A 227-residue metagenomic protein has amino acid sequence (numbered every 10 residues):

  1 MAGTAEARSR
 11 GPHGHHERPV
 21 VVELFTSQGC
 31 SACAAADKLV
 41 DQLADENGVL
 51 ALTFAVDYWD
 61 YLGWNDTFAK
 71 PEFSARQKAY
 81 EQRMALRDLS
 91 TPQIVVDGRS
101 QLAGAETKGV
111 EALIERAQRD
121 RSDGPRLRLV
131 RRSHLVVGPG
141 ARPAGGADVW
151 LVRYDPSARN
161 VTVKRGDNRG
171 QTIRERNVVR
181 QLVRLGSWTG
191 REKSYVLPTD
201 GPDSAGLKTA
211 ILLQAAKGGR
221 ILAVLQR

Functional and structural regions predicted by a protein language model:
A2-S9: Boundary at the C-terminal end of the N-terminal hydrophobic targeting segment
H13-F54: Local sequence-structure signature of Cys/Sec-based thiol-disulfide redox active-site neighborhoods
E17-P19, E46-V49, L89-T91, G146 (+1 more regions): Extracytoplasmic
S27-S31, V56-Y61, S100-A103: Solvent-exposed loop/turn segments at secondary-structure junctions within structured extracellular/periplasmic domains
A34-D37, G63-N65, A105-T107: Short, solvent-exposed loop/turn and secondary-structure capping segments
G48-S74, D88: Thiol-based oxidoreductase modules, predominantly thioredoxin-like and allied folds used for disulfide exchange
T67-R87, S100-R227: Short, conserved sequence motifs used for protein processing/export or organelle targeting and for catalysis
I94: Ligand-binding face of N-terminal immunoglobulin V-set domains in extracellular IgSF glycoproteins
